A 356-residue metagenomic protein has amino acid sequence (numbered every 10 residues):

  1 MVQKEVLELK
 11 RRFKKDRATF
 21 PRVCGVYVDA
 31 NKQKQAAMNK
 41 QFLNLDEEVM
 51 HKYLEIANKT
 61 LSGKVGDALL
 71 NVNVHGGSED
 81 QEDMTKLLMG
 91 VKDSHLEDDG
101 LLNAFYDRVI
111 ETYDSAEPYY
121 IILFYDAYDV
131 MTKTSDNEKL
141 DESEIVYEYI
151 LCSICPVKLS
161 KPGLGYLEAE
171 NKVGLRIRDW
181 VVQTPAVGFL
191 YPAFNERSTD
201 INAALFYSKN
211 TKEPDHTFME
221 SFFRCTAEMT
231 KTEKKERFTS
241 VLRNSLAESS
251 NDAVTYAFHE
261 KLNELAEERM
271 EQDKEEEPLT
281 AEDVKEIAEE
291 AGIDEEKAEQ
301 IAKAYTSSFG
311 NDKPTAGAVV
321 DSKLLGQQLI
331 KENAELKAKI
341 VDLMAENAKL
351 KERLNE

Functional and structural regions predicted by a protein language model:
V2-L7, Q41: Acidic, metal-dependent phosphodiester-chemistry machinery of nucleic-acid enzymes
E8-K34: Leu/Val/Ala/Ile-rich N-terminal alpha-helices, chiefly Sec-type signal peptides and the beginnings
D29-K351: Long, hydrophobic alpha/beta structural blocks
